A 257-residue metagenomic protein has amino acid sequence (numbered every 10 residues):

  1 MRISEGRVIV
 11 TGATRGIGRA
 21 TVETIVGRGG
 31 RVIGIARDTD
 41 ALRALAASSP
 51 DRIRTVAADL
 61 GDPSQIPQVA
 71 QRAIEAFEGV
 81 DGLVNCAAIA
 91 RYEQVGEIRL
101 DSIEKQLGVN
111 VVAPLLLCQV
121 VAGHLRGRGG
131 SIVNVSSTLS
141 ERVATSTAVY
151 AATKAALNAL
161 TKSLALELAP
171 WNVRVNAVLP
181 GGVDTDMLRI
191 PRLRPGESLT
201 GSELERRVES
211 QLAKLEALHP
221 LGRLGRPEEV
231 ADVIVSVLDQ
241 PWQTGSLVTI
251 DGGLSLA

Functional and structural regions predicted by a protein language model:
T14-R15: Conserved glycine-rich cofactor-binding loop
R28-A44: Conserved glycine-rich Rossmann-like NAD(P)H-binding loop of the short-chain dehydrogenase/reductase
Q94-V95, R99-L107, L215: Substrate-binding pocket helix/loop in short-chain dehydrogenase/reductase
L115, R223-I250, S255: C-terminal substrate-recognition "lid" of short-chain dehydrogenase/reductases
C118, T153, T161: Active-site helix of classical SDR
G123, L166-P170: Alpha-helical segment proximal to the catalytic Tyr-Lys
S137: Residue(s) in the substrate-gating loop at a strand-loop-helix junction that position the organic substrate next
